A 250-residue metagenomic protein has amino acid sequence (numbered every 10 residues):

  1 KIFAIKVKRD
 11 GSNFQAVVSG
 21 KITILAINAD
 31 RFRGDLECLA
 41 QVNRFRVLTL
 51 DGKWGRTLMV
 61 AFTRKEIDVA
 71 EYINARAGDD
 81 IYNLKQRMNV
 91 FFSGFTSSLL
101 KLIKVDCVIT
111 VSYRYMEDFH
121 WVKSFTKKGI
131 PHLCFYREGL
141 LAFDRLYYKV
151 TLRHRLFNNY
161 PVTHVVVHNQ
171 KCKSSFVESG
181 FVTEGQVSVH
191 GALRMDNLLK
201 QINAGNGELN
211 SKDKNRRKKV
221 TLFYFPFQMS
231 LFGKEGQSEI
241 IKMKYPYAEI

Functional and structural regions predicted by a protein language model:
I2-V7: Positively charged, low-complexity intrinsically disordered leader regions
D10-F14, V18-G20, L25-C38, D51-N197: Active-site and donor-binding regions of nucleotide-sugar-utilizing enzymes
Q41-T49: A generic structural motif
M195-I250: Conserved catalytic-core segment of nucleotide-activated headgroup transferases in glycan assembly
